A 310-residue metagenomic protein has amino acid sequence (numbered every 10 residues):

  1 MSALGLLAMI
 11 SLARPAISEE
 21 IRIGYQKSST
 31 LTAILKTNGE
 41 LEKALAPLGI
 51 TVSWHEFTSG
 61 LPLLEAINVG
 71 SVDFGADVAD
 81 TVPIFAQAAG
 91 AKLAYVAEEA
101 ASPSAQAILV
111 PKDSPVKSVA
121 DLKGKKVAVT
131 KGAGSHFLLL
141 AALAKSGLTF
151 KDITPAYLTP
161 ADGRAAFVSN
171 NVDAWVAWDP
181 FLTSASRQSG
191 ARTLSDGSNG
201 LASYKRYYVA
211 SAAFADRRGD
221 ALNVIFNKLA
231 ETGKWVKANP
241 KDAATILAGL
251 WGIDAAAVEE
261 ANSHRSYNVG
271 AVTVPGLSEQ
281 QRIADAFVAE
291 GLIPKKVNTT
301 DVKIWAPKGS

Functional and structural regions predicted by a protein language model:
S2-S11: Bacterial N-terminal signal peptides
L12-S18: Sec/Tat signal peptide C-region and signal peptidase I cleavage site
E19-T149, P155-Y157, D173-D179, A202: Short, glycine-/small- and polar/acidic-enriched structural segments that line small-molecule recognition paths
T32, S102-I108, A191-R192, Y204-A213 (+1 more regions): Small-molecule pocket liners
E42-I50, N199, N268-G276: Short, solvent-exposed loop/beta-turn-alpha elements that line the ligand-binding surface or hinge of extracytoplasmic
T81, P155-A156, P160-G249: Pocket-lining segment of extracytoplasmic ligand-binding domains
D216-L292: Secondary-structure end/capping motifs
D285-S310: Conserved C-terminal helix/tail region of periplasmic/extracytoplasmic solute-binding proteins
